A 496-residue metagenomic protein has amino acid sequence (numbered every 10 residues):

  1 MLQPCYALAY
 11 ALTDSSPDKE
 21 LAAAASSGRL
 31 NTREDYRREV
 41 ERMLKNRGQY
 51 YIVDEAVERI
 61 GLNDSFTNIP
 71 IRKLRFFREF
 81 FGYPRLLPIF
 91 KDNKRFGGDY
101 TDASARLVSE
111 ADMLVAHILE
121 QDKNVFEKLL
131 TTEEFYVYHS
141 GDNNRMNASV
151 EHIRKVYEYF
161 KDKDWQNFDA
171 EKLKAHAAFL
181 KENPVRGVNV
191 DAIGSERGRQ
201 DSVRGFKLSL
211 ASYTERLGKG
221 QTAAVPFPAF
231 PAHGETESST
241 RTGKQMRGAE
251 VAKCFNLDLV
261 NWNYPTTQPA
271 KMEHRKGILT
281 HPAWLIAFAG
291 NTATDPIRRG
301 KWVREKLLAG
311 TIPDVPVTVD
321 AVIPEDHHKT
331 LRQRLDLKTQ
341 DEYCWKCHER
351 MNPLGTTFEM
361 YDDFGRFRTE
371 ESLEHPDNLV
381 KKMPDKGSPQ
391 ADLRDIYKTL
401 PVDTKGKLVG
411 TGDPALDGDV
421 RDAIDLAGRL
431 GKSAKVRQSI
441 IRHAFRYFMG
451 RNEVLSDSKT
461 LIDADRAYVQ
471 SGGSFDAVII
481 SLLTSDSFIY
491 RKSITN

Functional and structural regions predicted by a protein language model:
M1, A444, R491-K492: Short amphipathic alpha-helical interface patches used for protein-protein assembly/oligomerization
M1, Y10-T13, R38-L354, D465 (+2 more regions): Extended surface/linker regions that mediate inter-domain or inter-protein docking in multi-component redox
P4-A7, E20, N68-F76, R299 (+5 more regions): Residue-level detector of well-ordered alpha-helical segments, enriched for hydrophobic/aromatic packing positions
C5, A11-S15, F364: N-terminal mature-domain "stem" immediately C-terminal to a signal peptide or N-terminal signal-anchor/transmembrane
Y6-Y10, H443-Y447, I462, R466: Contiguous, well-ordered alpha-helical segments that form the cores/surfaces of helical PPI scaffolds
D18, A23-R75, E79, Y83-P84 (+4 more regions): Long, charged, mostly alpha-helical binding arms that flank functional sites
A22-R29, F90-R95, V319-V322, D362 (+1 more regions): Short, glycine/acidic-rich hinge or "gate" loops at secondary-structure transitions that mediate conformational
N261, Q268-A423, A427-G431, R437 (+3 more regions): Sequence context surrounding c-type heme c attachment/ligation sites in exported
